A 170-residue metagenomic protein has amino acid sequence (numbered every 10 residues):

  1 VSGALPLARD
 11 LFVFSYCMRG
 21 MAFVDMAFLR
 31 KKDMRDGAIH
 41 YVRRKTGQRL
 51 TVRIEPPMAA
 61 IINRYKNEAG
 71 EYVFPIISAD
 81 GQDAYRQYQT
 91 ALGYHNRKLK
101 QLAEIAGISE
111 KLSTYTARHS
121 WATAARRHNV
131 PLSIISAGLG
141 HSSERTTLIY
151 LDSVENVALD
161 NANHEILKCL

Functional and structural regions predicted by a protein language model:
V1-A8, Q87, N96-A137: Short, basic (Lys/Arg/His-rich) helix/loop patches that form interaction surfaces in the mid-to-C-terminal regions
V1-F23, A27: Basic, Lys/Arg- and aromatic-enriched nucleic-acid-binding interface segment
V1-G3, H40-T51, Q82-A91, S109-T116: Short, contiguous acidic/charged loop-to-helix segments that flank catalytic cores in large enzymes
F28-R64: Conserved tyrosine-mediated DNA breakage-rejoining catalytic core shared by Y-recombinases
K32-H40, S109-E110, V130-I149: Short, polar N-cap/turn motifs at the start of nucleic acid-interacting alpha helices
R43-G47, L139-H164: Catalytic-site neighborhood detector that most strongly recognizes the C-terminal catalytic loop/helix of tyrosine
L50-P56, A60, R64-Y65, D152-L170: DNA/chromatin major-groove-contacting recognition/catalytic segments
E55-S109: Active-site/catalytic core of tyrosine-dependent DNA strand-transfer enzymes
